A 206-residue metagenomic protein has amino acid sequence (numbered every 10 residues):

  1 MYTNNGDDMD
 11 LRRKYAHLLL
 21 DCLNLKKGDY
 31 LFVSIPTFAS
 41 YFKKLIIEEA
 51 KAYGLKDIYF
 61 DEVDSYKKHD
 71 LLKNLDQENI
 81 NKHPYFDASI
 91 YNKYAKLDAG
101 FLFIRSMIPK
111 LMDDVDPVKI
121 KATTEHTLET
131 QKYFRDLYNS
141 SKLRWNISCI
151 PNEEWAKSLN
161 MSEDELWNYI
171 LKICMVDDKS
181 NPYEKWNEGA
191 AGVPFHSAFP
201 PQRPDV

Functional and structural regions predicted by a protein language model:
Y2-V206: Active-site bordering "gate/hinge" segments that shape substrate access to catalytic or cofactor-binding pockets
